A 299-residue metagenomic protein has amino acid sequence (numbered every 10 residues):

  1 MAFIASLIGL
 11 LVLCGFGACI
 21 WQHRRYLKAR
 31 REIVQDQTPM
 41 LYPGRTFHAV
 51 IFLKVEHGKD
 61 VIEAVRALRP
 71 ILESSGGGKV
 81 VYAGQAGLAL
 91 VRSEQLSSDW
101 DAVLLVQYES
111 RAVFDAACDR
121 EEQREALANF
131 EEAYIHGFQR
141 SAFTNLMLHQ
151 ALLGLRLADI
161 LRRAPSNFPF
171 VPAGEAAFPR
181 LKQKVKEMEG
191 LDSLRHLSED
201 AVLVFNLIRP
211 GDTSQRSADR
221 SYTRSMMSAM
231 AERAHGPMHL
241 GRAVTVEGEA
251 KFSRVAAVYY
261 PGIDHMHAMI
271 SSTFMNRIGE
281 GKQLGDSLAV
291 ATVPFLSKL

Functional and structural regions predicted by a protein language model:
M1-L7: Terminal single-pass membrane anchor helices
L7-Q123, I135-V255, Y259-M269, F274-N276 (+1 more regions): Short S/T/G/P-rich N-terminal loop/turn motif that feeds into the first structured element of a domain
Q123-E132, F274-T292: Short amphipathic alpha-helical linker/capping segments at the junctions of internal repeats and modular domains
